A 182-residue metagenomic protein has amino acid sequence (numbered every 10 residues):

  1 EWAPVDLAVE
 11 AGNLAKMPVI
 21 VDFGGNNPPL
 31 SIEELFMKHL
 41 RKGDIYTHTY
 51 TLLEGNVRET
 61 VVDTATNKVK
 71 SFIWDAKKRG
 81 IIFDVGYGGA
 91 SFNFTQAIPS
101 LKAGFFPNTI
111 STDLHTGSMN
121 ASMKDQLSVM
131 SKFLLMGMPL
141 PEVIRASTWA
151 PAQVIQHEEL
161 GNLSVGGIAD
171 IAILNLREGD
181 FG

Functional and structural regions predicted by a protein language model:
E1-F83, S91-N108: Histidine/acidic residue-rich metal-binding segments in metalloenzymes
T51, G88, L114: Active-site metal-binding loops of divalent metal-dependent hydrolases
I82, G88, L134-L135: C-terminal amphipathic alpha-helical segment
N93-L176: His/Asp/Glu-enriched, well-ordered alpha-helical/loop segment that forms or immediately abuts the divalent-metal
E178-G182: Short, Lys/Arg- and Gly-enriched loop/turn segments at beta-strand edges
